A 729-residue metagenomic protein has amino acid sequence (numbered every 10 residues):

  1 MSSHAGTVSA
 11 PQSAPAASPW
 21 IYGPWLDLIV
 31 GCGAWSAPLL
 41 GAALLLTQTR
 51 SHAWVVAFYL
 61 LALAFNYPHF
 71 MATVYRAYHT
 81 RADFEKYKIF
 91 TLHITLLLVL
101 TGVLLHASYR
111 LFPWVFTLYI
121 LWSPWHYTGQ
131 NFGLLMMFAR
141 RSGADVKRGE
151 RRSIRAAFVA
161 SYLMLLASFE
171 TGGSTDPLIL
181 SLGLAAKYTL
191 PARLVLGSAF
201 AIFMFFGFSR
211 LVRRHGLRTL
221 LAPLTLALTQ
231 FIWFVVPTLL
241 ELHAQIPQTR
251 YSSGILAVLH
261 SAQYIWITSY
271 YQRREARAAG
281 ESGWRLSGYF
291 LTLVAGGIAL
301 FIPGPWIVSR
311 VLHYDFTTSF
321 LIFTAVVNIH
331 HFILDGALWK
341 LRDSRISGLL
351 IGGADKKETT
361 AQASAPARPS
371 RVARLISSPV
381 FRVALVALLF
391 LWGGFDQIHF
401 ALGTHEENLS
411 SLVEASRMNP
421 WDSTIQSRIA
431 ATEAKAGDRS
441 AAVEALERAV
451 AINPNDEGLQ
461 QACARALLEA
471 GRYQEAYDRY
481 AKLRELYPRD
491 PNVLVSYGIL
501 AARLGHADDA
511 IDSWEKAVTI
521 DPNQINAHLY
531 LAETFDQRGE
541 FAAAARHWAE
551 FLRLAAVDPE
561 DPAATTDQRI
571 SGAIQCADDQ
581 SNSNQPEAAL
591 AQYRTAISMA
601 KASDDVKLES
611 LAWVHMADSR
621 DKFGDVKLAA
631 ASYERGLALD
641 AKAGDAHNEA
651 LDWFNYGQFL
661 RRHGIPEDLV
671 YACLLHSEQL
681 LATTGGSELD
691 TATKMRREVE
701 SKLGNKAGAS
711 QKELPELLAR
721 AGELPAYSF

Functional and structural regions predicted by a protein language model:
A387-E414: Hydrophobic alpha-helical transmembrane segments in integral membrane proteins
R417-W421, P454, P488, P522 (+3 more regions): Short coil turns that delineate tetratricopeptide repeat
S423-T424, E457-G458, Y473, P491-N492 (+5 more regions): Helix-start (N-cap) detector for alpha-helical repeat units in TPR-like alpha-solenoids, especially tetratricopeptide
K435, E469-A470, R503-L504, Q537 (+7 more regions): Register position in tetratricopeptide repeats
